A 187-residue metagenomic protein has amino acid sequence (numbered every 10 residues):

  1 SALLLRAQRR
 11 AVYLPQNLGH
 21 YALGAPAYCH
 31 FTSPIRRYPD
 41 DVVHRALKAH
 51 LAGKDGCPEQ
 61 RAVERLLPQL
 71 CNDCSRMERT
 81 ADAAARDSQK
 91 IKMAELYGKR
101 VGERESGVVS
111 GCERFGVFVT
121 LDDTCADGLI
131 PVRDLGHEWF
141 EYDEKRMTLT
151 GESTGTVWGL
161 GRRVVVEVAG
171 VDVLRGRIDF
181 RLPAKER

Functional and structural regions predicted by a protein language model:
S1-R187: Structured C-terminal cores of nucleic-acid metabolism proteins
